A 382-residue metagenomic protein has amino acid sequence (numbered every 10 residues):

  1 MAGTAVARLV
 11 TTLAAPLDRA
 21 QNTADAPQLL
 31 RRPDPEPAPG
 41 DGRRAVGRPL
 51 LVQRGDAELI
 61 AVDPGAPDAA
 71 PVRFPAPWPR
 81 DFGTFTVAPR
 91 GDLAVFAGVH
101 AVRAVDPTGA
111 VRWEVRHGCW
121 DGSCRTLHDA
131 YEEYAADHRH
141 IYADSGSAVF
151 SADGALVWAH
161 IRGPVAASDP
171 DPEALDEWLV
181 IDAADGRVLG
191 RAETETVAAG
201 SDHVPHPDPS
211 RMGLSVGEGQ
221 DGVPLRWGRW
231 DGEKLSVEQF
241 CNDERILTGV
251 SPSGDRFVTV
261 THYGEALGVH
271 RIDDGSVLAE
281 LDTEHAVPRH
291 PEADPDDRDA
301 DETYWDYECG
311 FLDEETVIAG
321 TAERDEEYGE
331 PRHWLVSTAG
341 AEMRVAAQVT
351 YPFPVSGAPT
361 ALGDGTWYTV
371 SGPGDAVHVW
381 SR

Functional and structural regions predicted by a protein language model:
M1-G83, V102-W113, C119-G122, G374-S381: N-terminal "mature head" segments of proteins
A14-G47, P75-G91, C119-S151, E193-D208 (+3 more regions): Repeated scaffold domains used in trafficking and secretory/extracellular systems, primarily beta-propellers
A24-P27, W178, D185-T248: Loop-centered beta-sheet repeat module
D41-A61, R90-A104, A155-D171, D208-G219 (+4 more regions): Short beta-strand elements that form the blades of beta-propeller/WD-repeat-like and other beta-sheet-rich scaffold
A70, R112-W113, L189-G190, S236 (+2 more regions): A structural motif specific to WD40 beta-propellers
E173-G186, R226-D231, P331-A341: Beta-propeller blade signature
R226, L312-R382: C-terminal closing repeat unit and adjoining cap/tail of repeat-based domains
V260-L267, D282-G340: Loop/turn-rich, solvent-exposed surfaces of beta-rich toroidal or solenoidal domains
